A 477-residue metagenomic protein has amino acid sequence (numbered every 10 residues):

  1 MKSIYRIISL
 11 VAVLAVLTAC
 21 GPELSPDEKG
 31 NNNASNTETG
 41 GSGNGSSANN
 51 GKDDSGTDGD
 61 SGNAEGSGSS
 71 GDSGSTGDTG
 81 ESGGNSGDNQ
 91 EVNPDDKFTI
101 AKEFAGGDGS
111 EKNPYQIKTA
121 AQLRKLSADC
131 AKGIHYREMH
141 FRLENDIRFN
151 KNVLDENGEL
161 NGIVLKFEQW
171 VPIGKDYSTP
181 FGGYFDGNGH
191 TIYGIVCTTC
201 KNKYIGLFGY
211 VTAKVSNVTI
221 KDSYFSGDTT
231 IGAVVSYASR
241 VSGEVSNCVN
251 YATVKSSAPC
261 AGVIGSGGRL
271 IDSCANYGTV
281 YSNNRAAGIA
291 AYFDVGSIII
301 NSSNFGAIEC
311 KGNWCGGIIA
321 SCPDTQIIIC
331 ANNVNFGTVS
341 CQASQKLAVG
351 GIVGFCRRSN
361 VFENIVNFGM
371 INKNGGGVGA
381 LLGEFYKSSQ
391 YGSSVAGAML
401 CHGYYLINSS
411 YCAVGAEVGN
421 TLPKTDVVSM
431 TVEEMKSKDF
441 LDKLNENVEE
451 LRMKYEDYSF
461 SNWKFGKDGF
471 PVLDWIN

Functional and structural regions predicted by a protein language model:
M1-I8: Bacterial N-terminal signal peptides that target proteins for export
S9-L14: Hydrophobic helical h-region of N-terminal Sec-dependent signal peptides in bacterial secretory/periplasmic proteins
V16-A19: C-terminal motif of bacterial Sec signal peptides marking the signal peptidase cleavage site
G21-N31, G56, G62, E81-N477: Surface-exposed repetitive/solenoidal architectures
L24-G45, N49-G56, D60, A64: Short, low-complexity, disordered segments immediately C-terminal to signal peptides in bacterial exported proteins
A48, T57-A64, G68-E81, N85: Long, intrinsically disordered low-complexity tandem-repeat regions enriched in serine/threonine/proline and other
